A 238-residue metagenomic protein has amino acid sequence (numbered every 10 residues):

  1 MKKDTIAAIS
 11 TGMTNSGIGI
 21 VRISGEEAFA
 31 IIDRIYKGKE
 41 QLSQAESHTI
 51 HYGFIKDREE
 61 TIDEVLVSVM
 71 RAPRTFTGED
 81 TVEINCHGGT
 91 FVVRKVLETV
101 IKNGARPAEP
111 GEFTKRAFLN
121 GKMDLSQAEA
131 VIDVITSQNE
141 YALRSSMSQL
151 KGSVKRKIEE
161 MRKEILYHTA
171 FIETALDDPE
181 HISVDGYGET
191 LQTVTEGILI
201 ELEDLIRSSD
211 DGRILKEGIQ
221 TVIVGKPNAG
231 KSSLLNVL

Functional and structural regions predicted by a protein language model:
M1-R144, S148, G152: A glycine-rich (often HGG/GG-containing) alpha/beta subdomain
N15, R22-S24, R34-K39, F171-L238: Conserved G1/Walker A P-loop phosphate-binding module
K122-E201, L205: Long, non-coiled-coil amphipathic alpha-helical linker/lever segments that couple catalytic cores to other domains
